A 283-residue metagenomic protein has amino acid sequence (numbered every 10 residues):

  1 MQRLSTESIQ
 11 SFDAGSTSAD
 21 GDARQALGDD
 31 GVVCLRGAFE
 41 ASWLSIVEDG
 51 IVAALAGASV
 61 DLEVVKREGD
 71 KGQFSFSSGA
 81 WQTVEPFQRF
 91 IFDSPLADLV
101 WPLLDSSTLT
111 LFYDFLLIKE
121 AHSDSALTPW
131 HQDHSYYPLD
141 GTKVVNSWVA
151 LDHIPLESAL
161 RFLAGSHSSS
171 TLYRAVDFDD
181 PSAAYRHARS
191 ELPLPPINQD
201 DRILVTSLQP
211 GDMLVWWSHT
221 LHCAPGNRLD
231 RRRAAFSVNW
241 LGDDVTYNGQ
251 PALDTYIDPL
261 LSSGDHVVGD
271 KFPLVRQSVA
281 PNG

Functional and structural regions predicted by a protein language model:
M1-D13, V60-V65, G69, Y173-D177 (+2 more regions): Non-heme Fe(II)/2-oxoglutarate
M1-D30, R36-W130, S135-Y137, P251 (+2 more regions): Non-heme Fe(II)-dependent double-stranded beta-helix
L96, S106, A121-D124, H153-L156 (+3 more regions): Short, charged/polar surface micro-motifs in flexible loops or helix N-caps
S107, H134, T142, A150-L160 (+1 more regions): Active-site region of the double-stranded beta-helix
S107-L109, Y113-D114, A126-T128, K143-V149 (+2 more regions): Generic beta-strand structural signal
D133-S135, V144, H222-N227: Glycine-rich phosphate/pyrophosphate-binding beta-alpha loops
P138-P155, S207, V215, N239-G242: Short, conserved beta-strand element in jelly-roll/cupin
L156-L221: Double-stranded beta-helix
